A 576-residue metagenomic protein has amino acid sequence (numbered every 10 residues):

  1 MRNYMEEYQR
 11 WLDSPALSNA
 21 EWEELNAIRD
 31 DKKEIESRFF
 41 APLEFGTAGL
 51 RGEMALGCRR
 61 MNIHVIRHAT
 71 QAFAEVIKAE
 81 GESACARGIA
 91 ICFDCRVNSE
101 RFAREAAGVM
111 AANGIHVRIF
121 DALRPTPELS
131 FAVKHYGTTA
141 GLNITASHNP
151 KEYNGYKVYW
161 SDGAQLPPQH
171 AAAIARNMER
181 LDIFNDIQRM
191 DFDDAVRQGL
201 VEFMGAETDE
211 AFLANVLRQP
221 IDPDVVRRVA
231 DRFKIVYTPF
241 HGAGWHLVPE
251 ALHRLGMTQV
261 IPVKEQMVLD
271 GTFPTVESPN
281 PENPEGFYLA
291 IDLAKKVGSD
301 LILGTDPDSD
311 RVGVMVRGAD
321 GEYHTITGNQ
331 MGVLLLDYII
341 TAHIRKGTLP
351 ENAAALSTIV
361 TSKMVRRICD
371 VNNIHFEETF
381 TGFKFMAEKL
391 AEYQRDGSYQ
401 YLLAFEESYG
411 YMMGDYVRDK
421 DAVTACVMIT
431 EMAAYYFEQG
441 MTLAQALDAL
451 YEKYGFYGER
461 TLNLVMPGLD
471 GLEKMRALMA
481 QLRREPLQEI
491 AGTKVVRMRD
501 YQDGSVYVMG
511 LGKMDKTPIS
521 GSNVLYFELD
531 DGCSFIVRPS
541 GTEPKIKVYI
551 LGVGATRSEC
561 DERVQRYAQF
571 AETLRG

Functional and structural regions predicted by a protein language model:
N3-A106, A195-V196, V201-I235, A243: An N-terminal, well-structured beta->alpha segment
E34-L43, N154-G286, D292-A294: Gly/Ser/Thr-enriched, mixed-charge loops and adjacent short helices that form phosphate/oxyanion-binding elements
F39-R59, A146-N149, I235, P239-A251 (+4 more regions): Conserved phosphate/anionic-ligand binding catalytic regions in large, soluble enzymes, centered on
A90-Y153, G256-G313: N-terminal small/polar loop signature for handling phosphorylated ligands or for N-terminal nucleophile
F102-M110, Y153-W160, D310-Q330, V365: Short Gly/Thr/Asp-enriched flexible loops that form oxyanion-binding sites at enzyme active sites
Y159-R189, N329-N352, S357-R366, A422 (+1 more regions): Glycine-rich phosphate-binding loop plus the immediately following alpha-helix
K295, S299-L301, E322-H324, A342-R538 (+3 more regions): Phosphate-binding and adjacent anionic-ligand microenvironments
